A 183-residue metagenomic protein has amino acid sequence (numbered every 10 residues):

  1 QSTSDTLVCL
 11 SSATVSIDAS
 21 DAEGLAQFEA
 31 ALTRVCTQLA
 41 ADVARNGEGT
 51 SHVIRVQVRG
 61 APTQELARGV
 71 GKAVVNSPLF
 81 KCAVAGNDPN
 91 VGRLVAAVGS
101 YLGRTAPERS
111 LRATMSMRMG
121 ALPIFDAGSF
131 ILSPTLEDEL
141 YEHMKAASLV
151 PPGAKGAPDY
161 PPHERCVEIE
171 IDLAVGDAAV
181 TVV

Functional and structural regions predicted by a protein language model:
Q1-V183: A structural signal for small-residue-enriched, beta-sheet-centric alpha/beta enzyme cores and oligomeric scaffold folds
